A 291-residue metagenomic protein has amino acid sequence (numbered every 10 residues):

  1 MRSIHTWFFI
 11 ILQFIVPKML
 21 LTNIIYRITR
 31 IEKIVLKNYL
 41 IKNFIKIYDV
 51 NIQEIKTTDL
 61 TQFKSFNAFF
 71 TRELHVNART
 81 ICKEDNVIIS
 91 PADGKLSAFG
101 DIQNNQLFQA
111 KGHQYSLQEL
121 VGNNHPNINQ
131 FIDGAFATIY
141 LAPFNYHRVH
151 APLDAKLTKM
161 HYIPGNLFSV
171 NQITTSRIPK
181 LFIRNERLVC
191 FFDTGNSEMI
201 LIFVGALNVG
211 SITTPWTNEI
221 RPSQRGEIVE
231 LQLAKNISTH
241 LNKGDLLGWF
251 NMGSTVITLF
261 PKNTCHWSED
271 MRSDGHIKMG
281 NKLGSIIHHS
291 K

Functional and structural regions predicted by a protein language model:
M1-K291: Contiguous, well-folded functional domains in the mature portion of proteins
